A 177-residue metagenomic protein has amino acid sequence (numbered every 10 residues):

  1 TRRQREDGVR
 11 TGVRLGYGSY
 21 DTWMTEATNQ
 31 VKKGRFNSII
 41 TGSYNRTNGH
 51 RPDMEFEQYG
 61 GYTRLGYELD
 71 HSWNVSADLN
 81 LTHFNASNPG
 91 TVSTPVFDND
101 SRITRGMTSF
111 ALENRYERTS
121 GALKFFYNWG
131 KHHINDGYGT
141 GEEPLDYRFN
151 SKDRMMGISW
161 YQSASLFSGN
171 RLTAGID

Functional and structural regions predicted by a protein language model:
R2-V31, T41-G42, T47-M54: Short strand-turn segments of transmembrane beta-barrel domains in outer membranes, especially the first one or two
D7-T11, W23-T25, G34-S38, Y59 (+3 more regions): Outer-envelope beta-barrel architecture signal
V13-Y17, I40-Y44, A77-H83, L123-W129 (+2 more regions): Transmembrane beta-barrel strands of outer-membrane/channel proteins
G16, D70, G137, E143-D177: C-terminal extensions
T22-M24, Q58-G60, I103-M107, D153-Y161 (+1 more regions): Transmembrane beta-barrel architecture of outer-membrane proteins
A27-V31, T63-Y67, F110-N114, I158-A164: Residues on the lipid-exposed face of transmembrane beta-strands in outer-membrane beta-barrel proteins
K33, S43, Q58-Y62, G66-E68: Subset of outer-membrane beta-barrel
T47-M54, Q58, E68, S72-A122 (+1 more regions): Flexible loop and strand-edge segments within Gram-negative outer membrane beta-barrel domains
